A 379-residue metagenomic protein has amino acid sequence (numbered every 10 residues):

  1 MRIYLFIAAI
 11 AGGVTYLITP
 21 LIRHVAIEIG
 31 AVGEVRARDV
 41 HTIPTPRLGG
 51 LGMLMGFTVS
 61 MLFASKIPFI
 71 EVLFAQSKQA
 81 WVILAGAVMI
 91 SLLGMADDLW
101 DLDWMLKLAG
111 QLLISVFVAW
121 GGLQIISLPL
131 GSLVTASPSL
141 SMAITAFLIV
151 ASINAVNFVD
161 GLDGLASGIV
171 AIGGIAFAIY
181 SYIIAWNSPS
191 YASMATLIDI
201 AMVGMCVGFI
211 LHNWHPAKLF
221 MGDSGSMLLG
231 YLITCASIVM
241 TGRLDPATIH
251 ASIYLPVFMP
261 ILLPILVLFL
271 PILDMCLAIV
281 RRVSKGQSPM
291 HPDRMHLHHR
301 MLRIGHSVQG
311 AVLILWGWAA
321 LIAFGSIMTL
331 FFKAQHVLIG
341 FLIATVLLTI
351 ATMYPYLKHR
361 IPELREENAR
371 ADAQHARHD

Functional and structural regions predicted by a protein language model:
M1-G30, L54-L92, L165-D379: Alpha-helical transmembrane segments
R23-V25, V72-A75, G121, L128-V134: Alpha-helical transmembrane bundles and membrane-interface segments of multipass inner-membrane proteins
G30, D98, L128-A136, S307: Membrane interface segments of multi-pass transport proteins and intramembrane proteases
E34-L48: Juxtamembrane helix-capping/reentrant segments at transmembrane boundaries
K78-L113, V118: Hydrophobic alpha-helical hairpins/lids featuring a short glycine-rich hinge
V116-S127, S237, T241-D245: Proline-centered turn/helix-capping motifs that create local helix->coil transitions or kinks
L140-V156, L165: Function-critical hydrophobic alpha-helical transmembrane segments in multi-pass membrane proteins
